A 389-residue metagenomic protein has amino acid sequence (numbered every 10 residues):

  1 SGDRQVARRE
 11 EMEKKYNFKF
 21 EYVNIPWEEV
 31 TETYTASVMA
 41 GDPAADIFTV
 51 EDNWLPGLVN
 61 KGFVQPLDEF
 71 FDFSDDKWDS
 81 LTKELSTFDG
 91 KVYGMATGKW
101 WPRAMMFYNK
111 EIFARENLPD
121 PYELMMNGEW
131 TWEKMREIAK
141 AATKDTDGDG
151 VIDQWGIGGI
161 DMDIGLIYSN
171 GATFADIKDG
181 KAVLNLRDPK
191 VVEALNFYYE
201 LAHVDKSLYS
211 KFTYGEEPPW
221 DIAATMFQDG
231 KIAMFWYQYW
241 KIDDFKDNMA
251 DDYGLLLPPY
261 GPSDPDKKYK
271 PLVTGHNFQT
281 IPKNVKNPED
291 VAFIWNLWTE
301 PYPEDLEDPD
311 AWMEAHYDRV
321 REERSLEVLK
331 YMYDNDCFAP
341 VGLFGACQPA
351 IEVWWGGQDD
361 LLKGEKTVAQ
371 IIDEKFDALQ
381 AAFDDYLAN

Functional and structural regions predicted by a protein language model:
S1-K61, D305-L306, L362-N389: Conserved N-terminal structural module of periplasmic/extracytoplasmic solute-binding proteins
P26-E28, D52-M105, E133: Hinge/lid segment of periplasmic solute-binding proteins
T31-A44, P56, N60-K61, R136-A141 (+1 more regions): Short helices/loops that flank or line small-molecule/ion binding pockets
D42-F48, F88-W100, A104, A114 (+1 more regions): Extracytoplasmic/periplasmic solute-binding protein
D68-W78, E123-N127, W155, A172-A194 (+1 more regions): Short, solvent-exposed loop/beta-turn-alpha elements that line the ligand-binding surface or hinge of extracytoplasmic
R136-A139, D179-E216: Glycine-centered hinge/linker elements that transmit conformational signals in sensory and ligand-binding systems
K246-A315: Extracytoplasmic/periplasmic substrate-recognition and gating elements
D310-E314, R324-N389: C-terminal capping/gating helix-and-loop segments adjacent to ligand/active sites or protein-protein/ligand interfaces
